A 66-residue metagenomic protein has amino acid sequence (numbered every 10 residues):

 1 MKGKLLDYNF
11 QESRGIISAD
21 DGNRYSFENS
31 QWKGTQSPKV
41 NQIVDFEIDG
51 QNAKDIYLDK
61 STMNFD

Functional and structural regions predicted by a protein language model:
M1-F10: Structural detector for short beta-strands of small beta-barrel domains
Q11, S26-F27, F46: Aromatic-residue hotspot detector
E12-I17: Short aromatic-glycine-enriched beta-strand elements
D21-N23, N52: Short acidic/polar mixed-charge low-complexity motifs
N23-Q31: A short macromolecule-binding patch
Q31-E47: Short nucleic-acid-contacting surface segments enriched for D/E, G, S/T with interspersed K/R
D49-D66: OB-fold/S1-family single-stranded nucleic acid-binding modules
